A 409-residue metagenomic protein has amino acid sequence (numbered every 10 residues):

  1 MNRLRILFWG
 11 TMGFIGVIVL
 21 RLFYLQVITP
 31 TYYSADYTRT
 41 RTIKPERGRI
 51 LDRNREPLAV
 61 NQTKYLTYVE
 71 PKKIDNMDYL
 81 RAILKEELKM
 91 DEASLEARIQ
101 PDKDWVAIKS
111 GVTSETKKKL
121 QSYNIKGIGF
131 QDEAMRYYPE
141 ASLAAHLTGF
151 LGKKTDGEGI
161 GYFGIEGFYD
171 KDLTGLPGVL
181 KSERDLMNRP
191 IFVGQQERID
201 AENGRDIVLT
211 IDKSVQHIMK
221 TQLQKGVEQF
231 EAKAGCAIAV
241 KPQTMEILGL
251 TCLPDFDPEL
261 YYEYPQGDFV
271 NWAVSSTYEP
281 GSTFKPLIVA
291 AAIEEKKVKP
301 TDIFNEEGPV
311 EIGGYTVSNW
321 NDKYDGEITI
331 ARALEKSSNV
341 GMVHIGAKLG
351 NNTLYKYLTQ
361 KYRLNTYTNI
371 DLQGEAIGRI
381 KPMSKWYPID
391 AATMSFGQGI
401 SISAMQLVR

Functional and structural regions predicted by a protein language model:
M1-T31: Hydrophobic alpha-helical transmembrane signal-anchor segments
P30-T38: A structural "hinge/loop" feature
Y37-R41, Y65-K73, R81-L84, D102-S110 (+8 more regions): Second-shell loop/turn segments in exported
P45-L88: Juxtamembrane extramembrane loops of integral membrane proteins
P45-R47, A234-A237: Short loop/turn microsegments at loop-to-beta-strand junctions
P57-A59, L186-Q196, A237, K241-S282 (+1 more regions): Beta-lactam-recognizing serine transpeptidase/beta-lactamase-like catalytic domain environment
A82-E86, Q100-G204: Small/polar-residue-rich segments within soluble enzyme cores
I191-G235: Conserved, well-ordered alpha-helix/loop/beta-strand core segments that scaffold catalytic motifs
